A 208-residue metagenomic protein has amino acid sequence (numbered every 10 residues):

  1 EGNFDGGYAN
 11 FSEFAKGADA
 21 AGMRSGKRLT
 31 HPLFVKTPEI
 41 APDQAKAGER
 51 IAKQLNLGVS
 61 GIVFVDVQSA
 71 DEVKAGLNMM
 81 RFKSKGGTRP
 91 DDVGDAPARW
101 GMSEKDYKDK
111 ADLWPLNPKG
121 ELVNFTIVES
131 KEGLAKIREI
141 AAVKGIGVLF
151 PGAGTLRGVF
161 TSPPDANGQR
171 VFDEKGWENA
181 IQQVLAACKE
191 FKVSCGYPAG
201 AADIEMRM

Functional and structural regions predicted by a protein language model:
E1-M208: Expand to "…catalyze enediolate/carbanion chemistry for C-C bond making/breaking, isomerization, decarboxylation
